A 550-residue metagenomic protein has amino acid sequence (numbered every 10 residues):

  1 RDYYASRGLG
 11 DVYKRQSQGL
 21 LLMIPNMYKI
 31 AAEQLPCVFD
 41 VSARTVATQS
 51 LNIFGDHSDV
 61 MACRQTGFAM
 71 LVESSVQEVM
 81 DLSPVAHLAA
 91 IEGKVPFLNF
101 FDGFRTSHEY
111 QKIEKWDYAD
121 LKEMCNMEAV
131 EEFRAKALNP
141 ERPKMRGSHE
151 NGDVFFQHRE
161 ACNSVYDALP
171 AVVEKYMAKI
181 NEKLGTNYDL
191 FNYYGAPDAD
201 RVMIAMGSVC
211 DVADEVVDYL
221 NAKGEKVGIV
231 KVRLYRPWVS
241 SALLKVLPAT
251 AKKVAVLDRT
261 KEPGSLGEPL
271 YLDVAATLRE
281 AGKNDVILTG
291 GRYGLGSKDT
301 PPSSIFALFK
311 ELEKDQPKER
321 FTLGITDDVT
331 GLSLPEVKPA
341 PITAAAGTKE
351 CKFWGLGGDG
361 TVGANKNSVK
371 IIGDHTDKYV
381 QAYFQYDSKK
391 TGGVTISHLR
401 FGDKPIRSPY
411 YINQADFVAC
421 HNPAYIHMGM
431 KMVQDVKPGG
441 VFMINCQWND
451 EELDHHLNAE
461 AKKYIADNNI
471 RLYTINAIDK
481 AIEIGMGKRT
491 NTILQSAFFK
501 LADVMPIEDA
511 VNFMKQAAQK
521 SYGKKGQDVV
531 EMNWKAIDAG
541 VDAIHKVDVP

Functional and structural regions predicted by a protein language model:
D2-L9, Y13: Single conserved hydrophobic/aromatic residue that forms the stacking wall/gate of nucleotide- or nucleobase-binding
Q16-L21, M27-K29, V41-T48, V76-Q77 (+9 more regions): Acidic, glycine-rich active-site loops and adjacent beta-strand->loop/helix elements that engage anionic groups
L35-A43, K122-M127: A glycine-rich helix N-cap at a beta->alpha junction
A47-S50, C63, E174-T326, H398-R400 (+5 more regions): Thiamine diphosphate
I53-G103, M127, A276-G294, D467-N469: Conserved thiamine diphosphate
F97-N192: Conformationally flexible catalytic loops at phosphate/diphosphate-handling active centers
Q111, S164, G296-E350, V530-P550: Flexible inter-domain linker/hinge segments
P237-A242, T250-K253, L257-E268, G347-G357 (+1 more regions): Active-site cofactor/cluster-binding pocket
